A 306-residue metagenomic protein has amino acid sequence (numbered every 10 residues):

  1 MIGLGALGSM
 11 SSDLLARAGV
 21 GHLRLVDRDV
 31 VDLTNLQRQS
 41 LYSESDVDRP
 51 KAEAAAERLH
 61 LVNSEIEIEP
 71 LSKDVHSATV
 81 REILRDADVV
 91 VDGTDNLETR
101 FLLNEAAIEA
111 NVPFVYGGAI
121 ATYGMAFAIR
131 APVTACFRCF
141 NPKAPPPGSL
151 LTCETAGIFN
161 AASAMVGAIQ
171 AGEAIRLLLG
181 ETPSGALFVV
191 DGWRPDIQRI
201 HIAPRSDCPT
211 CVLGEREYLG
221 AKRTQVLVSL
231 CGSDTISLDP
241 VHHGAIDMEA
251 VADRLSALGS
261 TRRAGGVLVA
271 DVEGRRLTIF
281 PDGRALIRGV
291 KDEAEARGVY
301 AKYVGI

Functional and structural regions predicted by a protein language model:
M1-I306: Adenine nucleotide-associated cytosolic modules
